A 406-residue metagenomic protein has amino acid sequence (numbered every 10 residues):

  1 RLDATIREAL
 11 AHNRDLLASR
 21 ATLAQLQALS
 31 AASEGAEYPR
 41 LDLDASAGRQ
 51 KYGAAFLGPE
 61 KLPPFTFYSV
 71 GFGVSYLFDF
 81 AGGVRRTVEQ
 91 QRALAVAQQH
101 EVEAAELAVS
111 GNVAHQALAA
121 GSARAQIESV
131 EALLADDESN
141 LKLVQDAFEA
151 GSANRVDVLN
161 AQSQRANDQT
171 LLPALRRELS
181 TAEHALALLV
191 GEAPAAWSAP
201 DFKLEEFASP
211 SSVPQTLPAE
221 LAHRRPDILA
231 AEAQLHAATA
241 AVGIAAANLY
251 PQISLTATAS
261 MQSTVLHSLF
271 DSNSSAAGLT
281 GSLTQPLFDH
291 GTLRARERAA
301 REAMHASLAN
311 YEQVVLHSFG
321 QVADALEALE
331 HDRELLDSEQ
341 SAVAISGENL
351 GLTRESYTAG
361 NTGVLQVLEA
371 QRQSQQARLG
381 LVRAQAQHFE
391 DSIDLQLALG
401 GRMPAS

Functional and structural regions predicted by a protein language model:
R1, R7, A47-G73, A196-P214 (+3 more regions): Small/polar, glycine/serine/threonine/aspartate-rich low-complexity segments that form flexible
R1-L29, E206-H236, P286-L287, E312-V315 (+3 more regions): Bacterial Sec-pathway N-terminal export signals of envelope proteins
L10, A32, V70, Q90 (+5 more regions): Amphipathic alpha-helical coiled-coil scaffold segments and their short linker/junction regions
L17-A18, E34, F78-E106, V156 (+7 more regions): Sec/SRP-type N-terminal targeting helices
D44-Q50, S75-L77, A123, Q164 (+4 more regions): Outer-membrane beta-barrel pore domains and translocons
V84, H100-L217, A328, D332 (+2 more regions): Periplasmic alpha-helical coiled-coil/stalk elements that build and connect Gram-negative outer-membrane
N154-V156, N361-R383: Short terminal targeting/anchoring segments
A193-P194, F207-P210, A359, G380-S406: Acidic, low-complexity, intrinsically disordered peripheral segments
